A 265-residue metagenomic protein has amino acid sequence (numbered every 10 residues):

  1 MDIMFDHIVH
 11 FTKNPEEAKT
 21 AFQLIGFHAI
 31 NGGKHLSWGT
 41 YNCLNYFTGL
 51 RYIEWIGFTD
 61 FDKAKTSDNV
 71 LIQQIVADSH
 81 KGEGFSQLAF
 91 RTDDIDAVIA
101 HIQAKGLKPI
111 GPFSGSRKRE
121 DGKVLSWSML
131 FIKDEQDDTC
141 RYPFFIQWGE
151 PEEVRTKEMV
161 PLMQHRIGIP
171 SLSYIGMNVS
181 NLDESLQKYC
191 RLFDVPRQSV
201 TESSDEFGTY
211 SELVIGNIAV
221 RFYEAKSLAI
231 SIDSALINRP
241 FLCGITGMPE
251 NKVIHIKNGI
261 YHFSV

Functional and structural regions predicted by a protein language model:
M1-F5, H10-H28, F47-P112, R119-V265: Glyoxalase I/VOC metalloenzyme domain signal
A29-L36: Conserved catalytic-core motifs of GNAT/GCN5-like acyltransferases
L36-W38, K63: Short glycine/serine/proline-enriched coil/turn segments at secondary-structure junctions
W38-L50: N-terminal low-complexity or amphipathic/hydrophobic leaders
